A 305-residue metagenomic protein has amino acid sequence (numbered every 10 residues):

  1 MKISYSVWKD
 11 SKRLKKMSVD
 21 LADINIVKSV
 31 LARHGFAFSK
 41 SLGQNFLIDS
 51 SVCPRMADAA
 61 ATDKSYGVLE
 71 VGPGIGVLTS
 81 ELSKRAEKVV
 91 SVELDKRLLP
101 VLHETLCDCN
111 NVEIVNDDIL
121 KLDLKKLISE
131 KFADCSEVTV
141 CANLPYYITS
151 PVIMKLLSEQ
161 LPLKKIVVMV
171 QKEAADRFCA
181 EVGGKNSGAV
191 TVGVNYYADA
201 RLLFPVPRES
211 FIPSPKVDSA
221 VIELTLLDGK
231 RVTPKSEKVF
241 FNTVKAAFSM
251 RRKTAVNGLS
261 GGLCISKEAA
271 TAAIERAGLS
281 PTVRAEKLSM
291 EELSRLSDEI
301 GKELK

Functional and structural regions predicted by a protein language model:
M1-N242, E275, E286, R295 (+1 more regions): Catalytic cores of RNA-modifying enzymes
S29, N257, A272: Surface-exposed charge patches
A220, L224-L226, V232-A269, A277-S280 (+1 more regions): An accessory alpha-helical subdomain
V283: Mid-to-C-terminal catalytic subdomains of enzymes that bind/position adenosyl phosphate moieties or nucleic-acid
